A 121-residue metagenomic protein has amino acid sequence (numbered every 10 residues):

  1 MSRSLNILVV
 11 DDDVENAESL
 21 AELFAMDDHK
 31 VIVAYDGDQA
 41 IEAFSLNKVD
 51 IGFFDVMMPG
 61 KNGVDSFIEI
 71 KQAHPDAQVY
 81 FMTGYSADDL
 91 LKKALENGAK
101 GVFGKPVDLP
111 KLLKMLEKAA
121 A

Functional and structural regions predicted by a protein language model:
M1-N6, P110-A121: Non-catalytic signal-transmission and effector/linker regions of two-component phosphorelay proteins
V14-I32: Two-component/phosphorelay signaling modules centered on CheY-like receiver
Y35-Q39, N62-D65: Acidic catalytic/metal-coordinating carboxylates
E42, V64-D76: Short amphipathic alpha-helix used as the core "switch/output" element in two-component signaling
K48-F53: Active-site beta3 strand of CheY-like receiver
M58: Receiver (REC) domain active-site loop signature in two-component systems and cognate sites in sensor histidine kinases
D65, S86-F103, K114: Alpha4 helix (beta4-alpha4-beta5 surface) of REC/receiver domains from two-component response regulators
